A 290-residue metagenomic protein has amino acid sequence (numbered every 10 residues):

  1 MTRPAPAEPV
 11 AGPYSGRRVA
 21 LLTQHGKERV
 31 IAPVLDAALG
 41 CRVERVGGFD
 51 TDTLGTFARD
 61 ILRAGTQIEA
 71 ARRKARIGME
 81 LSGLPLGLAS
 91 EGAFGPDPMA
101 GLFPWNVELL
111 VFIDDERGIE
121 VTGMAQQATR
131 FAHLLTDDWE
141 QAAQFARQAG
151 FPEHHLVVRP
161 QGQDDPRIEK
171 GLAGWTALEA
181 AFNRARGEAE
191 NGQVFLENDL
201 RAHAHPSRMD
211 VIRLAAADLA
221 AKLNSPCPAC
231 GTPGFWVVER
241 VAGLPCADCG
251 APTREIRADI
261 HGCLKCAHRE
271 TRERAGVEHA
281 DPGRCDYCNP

Functional and structural regions predicted by a protein language model:
M1, L214-P290: Cys/His-rich short segments
P6-L35: N-terminal beta1-alpha1 ligand-phosphate binding loop
T23-H25, S90-A93, D115-E116, M124 (+2 more regions): Fold-independent oxyanion-binding glycine-rich loops and adjacent beta-strand/coil segments at enzyme active sites
A37-L54: N-terminal glycine-rich anion-binding loops that anchor highly charged ligand groups
F49-A70: N-terminal beta-loop-helix "entrance" segment that forms/cooperates in small-molecule cofactor or anionic ligand
K74-D114: N-terminal glycine-rich phosphate/adenylate-binding segment common to multiple enzyme folds
E120-H154: Compact, glycine/acidic-enriched structural inserts
R147-P226: Active-site rim beta-loop-alpha module in soluble metabolic enzymes
